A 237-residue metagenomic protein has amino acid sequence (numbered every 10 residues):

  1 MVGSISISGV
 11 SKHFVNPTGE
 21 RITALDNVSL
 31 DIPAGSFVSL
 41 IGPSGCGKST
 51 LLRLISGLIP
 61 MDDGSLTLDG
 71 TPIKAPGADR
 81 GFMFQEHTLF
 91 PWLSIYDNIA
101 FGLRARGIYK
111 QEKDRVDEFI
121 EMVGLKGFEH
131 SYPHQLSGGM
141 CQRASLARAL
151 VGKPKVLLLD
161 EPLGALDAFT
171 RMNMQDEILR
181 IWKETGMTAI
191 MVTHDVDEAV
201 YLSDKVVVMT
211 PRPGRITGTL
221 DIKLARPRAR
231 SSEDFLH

Functional and structural regions predicted by a protein language model:
I41-P43: The feature captures the beta-strand-to-loop junction immediately N-terminal to the Walker
S56: Helix-to-loop junction immediately C-terminal to a conserved catalytic motif
G64-A75: Conserved ABC transporter NBD signature motif
L93-F101: Short coil-to-helix segment of the ABC ATPase nucleotide-binding domain corresponding to the Q-loop/switch region
G107-F128, R180: Conserved ABC ATPase "signature" region
S131-H134, G152: Conserved signature/switch motifs of ABC ATPase nucleotide-binding domains
L146: Hydrophobic anchor residue at the start of the ABC signature
